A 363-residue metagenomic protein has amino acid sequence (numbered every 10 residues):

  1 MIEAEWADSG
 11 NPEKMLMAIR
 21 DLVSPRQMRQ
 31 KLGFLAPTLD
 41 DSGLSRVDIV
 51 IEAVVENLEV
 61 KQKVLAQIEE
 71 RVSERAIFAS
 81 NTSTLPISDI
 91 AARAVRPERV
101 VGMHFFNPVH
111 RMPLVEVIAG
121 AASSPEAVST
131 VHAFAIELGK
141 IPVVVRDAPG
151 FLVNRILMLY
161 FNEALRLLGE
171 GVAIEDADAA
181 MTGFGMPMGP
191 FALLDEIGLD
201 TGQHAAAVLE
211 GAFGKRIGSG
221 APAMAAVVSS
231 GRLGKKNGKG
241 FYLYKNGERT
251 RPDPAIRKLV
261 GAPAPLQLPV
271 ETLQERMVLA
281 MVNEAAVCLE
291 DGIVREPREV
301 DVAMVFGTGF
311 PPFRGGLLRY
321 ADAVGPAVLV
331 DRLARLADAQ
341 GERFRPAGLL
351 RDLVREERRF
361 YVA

Functional and structural regions predicted by a protein language model:
M1-R20: Short, glycine-biased loop/turn motifs at secondary-structure junctions and in low-complexity Ser/Thr/Pro-rich termini
K14, R20-A363: N-terminal glycine-rich phosphate-binding loop for ADP-containing cofactors
